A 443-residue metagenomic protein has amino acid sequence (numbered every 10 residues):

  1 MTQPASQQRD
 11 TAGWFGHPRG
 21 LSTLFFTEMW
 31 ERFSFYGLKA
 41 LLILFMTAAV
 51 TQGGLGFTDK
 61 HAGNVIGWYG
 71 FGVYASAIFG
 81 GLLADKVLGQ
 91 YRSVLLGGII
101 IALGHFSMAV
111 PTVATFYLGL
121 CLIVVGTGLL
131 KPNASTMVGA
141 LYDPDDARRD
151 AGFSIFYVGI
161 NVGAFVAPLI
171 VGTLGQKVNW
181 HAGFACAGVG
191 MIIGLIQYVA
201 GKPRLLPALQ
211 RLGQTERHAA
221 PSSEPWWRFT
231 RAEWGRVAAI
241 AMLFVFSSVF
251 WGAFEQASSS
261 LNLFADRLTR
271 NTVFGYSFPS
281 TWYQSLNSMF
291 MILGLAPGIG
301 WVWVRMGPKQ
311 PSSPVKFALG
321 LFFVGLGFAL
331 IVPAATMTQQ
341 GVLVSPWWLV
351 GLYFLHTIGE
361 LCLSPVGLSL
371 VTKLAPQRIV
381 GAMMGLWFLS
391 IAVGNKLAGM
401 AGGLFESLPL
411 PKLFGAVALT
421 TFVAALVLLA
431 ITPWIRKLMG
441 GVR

Functional and structural regions predicted by a protein language model:
M1-T23, P144, G172-Y276, G298 (+2 more regions): Intracellular loop-helix junctions on the cytosolic face of multi-pass helical membrane proteins
M29, G104, T115-L130, Q340-C362: Hydrophobic core of transmembrane alpha-helices in multi-pass small-molecule transporters, especially MFS/SLC-type
A40-H61, A257-Y283: Short amphipathic helix-loop junctions that connect adjacent transmembrane helices in Major Facilitator Superfamily/SLC
G63-A84, S285-G298: Central cavity-lining transmembrane alpha-helices of secondary-active solute carriers, predominantly the Major
A77-V110: Conserved MFS/SLC helix-loop-helix module at the cytosolic interface between two early adjacent transmembrane helices
K86-G98, V304-F322, V442: Cytoplasmic membrane-interface "Motif A"-like loop-to-helix N-cap segments of 12-TM Major Facilitator Superfamily
I99-Y117, L319-G341: C-terminal ends and interior cores of transmembrane alpha-helices in multi-pass membrane transporters/permeases
R148-Q176, G183-G194, Q284-S288, M384-A398: Glycine-rich segments within core transmembrane alpha-helices of 12-TM secondary carriers
